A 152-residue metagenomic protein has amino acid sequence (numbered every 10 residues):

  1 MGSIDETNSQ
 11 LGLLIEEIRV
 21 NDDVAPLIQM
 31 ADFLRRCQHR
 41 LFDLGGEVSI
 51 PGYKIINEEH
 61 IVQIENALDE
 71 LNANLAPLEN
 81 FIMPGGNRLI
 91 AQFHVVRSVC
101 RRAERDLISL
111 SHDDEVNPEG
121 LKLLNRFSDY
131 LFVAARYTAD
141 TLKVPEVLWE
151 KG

Functional and structural regions predicted by a protein language model:
M1-G152: Phosphate/pyrophosphate-binding loop motifs in nucleotide- or prenyl diphosphate-using proteins
